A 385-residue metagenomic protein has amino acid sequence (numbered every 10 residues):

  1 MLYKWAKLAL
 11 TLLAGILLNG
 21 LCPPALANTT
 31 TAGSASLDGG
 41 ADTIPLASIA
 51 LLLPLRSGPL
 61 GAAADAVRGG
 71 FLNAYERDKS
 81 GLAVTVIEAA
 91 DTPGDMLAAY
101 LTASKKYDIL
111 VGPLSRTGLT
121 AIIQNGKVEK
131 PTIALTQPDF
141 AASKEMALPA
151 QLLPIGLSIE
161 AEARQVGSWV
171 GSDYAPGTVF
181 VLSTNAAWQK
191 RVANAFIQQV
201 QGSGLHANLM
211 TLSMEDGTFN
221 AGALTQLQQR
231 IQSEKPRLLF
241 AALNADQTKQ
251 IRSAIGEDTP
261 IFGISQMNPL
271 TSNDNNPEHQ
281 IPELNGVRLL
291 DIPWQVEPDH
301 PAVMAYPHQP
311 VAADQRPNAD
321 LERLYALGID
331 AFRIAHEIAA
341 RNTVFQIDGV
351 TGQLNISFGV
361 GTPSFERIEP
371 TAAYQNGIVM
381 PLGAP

Functional and structural regions predicted by a protein language model:
L2-L10: Bacterial N-terminal signal peptides that target proteins for export
A9-G20: Bacterial N-terminal signal peptides
G33-G69: Extracytoplasmic "Venus flytrap"
V67-E88: Signal peptide-proximal N-terminal region of secreted/periplasmic/extracellular or secretory-lumen proteins
L82-S104, E162-Q165, E215-Q229: Structural motif
D108-H206, F262, P269-H279: Extracytoplasmic ligand/sensor domains, especially the bilobed periplasmic-binding protein
R252-I329: Extracellular/periplasmic periplasmic-binding protein-like sensory domains
H308-G383: Segments of small-molecule ligand-sensing domains
